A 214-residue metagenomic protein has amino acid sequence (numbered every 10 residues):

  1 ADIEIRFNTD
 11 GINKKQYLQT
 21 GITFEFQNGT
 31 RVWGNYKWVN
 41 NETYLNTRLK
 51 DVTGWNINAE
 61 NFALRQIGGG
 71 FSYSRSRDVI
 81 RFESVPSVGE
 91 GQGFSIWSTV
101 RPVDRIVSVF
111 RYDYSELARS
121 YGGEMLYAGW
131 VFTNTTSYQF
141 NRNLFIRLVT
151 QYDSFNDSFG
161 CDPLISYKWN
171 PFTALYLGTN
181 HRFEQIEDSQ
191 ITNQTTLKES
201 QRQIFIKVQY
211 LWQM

Functional and structural regions predicted by a protein language model:
A1-M214: Exposed, low-structure sequence patches enriched in small/polar residues
